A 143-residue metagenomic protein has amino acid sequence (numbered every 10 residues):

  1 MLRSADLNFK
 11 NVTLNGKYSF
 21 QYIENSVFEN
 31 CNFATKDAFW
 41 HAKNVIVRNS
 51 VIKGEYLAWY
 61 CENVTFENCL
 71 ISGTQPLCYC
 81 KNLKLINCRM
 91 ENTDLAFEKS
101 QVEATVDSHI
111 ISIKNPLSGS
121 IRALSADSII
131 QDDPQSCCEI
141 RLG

Functional and structural regions predicted by a protein language model:
M1-G143: Long, distal/terminal scaffolding or interaction modules with repetitive or compositionally biased sequence
